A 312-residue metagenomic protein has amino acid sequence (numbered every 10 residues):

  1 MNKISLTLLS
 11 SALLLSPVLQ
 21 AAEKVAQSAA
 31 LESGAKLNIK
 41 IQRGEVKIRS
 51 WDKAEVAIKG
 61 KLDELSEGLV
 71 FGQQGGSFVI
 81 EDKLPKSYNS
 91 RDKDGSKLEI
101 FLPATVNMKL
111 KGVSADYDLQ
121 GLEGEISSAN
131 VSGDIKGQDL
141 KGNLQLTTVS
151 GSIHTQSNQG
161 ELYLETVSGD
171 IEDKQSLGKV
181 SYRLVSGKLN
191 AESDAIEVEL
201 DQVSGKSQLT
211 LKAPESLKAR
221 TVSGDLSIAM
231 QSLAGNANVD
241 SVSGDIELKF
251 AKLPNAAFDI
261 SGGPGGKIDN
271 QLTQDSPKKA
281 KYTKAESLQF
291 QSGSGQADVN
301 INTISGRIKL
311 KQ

Functional and structural regions predicted by a protein language model:
M1-Q312: Intrinsically disordered, low-complexity terminal regions
